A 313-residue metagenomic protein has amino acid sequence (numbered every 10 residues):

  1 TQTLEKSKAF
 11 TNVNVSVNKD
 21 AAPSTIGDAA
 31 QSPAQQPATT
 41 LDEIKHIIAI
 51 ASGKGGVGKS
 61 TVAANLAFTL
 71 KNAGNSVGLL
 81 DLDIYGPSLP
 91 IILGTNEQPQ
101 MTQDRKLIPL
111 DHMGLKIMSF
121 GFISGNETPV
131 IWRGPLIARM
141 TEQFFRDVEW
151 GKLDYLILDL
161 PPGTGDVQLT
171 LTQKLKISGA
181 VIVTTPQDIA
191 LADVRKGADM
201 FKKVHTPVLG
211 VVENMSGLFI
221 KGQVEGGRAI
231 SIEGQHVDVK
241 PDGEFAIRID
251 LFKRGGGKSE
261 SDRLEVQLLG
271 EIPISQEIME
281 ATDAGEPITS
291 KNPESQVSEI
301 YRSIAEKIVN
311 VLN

Functional and structural regions predicted by a protein language model:
Q2-A51, A305: Extreme N-terminal, non-catalytic leader segments that precede Walker-type/kinase nucleotide-binding cores
H46-D83, A198: Walker A/P-loop phosphate-binding motif and the immediately C-terminal alpha-helix
L70-W132, A138-R139, F145, K258: Phosphate-binding loop that captures ATP/GTP phosphates
M118, L160, Q173, S303: Glycine-rich phosphate-binding loops of nucleotide-dependent enzymes
S124-L171: Phosphate-binding/switch loop-helix module in NTP-utilizing enzymes
D154-Y155, P161-V266, E271, E280: Conserved catalytic-core segment of NTP-binding enzymes
A284-S295: C-terminal boundary of histidine-terminating zinc-finger modules
A305-N313: Short, hydrophobic alpha-helical segments
